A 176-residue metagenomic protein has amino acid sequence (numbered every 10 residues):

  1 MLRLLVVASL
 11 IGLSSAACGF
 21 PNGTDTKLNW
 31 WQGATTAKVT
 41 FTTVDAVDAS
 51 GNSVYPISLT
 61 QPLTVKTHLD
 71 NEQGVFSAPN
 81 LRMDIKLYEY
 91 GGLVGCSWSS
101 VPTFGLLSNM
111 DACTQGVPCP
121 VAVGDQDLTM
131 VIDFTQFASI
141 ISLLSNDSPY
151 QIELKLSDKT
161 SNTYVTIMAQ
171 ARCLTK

Functional and structural regions predicted by a protein language model:
M1-A16: Cleavable N-terminal signal peptides of Sec/SRP-targeted secreted and luminal proteins
L13-V117, V121-K176: N-terminal onset of structured domains
